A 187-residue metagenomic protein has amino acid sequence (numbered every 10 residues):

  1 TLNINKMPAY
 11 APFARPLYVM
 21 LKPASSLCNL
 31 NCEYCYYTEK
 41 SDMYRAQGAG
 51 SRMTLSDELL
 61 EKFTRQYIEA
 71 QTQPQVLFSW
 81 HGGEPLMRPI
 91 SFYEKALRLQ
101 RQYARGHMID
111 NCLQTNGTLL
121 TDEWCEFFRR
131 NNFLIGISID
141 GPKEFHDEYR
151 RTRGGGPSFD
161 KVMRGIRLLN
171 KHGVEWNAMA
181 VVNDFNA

Functional and structural regions predicted by a protein language model:
T1, K40-S41, G48-S51, E58 (+2 more regions): N-terminal charged/capping segments associated with class I S-adenosyl-L-methionine
T1-K22: N-terminal [4Fe-4S]-dependent radical SAM core
N3-Y10, R52-T54, K62, D110: Short secondary-structure boundary micro-motifs
F13-A14, L27, Q73, R130: A generic fold-level signal
Y18-S56: Canonical Radical SAM [4Fe-4S] cluster-binding loop centered on the CxxxCxxC motif and its immediate flanking residues
L21, A49-D57, L86, T152-F159: Flexible, glycine- and charge-enriched loops at secondary-structure boundaries
L60, T64-S79, R88-A187: Radical SAM/AdoMet-radical enzyme domain recognition
G82-G83: Short acidic donor-binding/metal-coordinating loop in glycosyltransferase active sites
